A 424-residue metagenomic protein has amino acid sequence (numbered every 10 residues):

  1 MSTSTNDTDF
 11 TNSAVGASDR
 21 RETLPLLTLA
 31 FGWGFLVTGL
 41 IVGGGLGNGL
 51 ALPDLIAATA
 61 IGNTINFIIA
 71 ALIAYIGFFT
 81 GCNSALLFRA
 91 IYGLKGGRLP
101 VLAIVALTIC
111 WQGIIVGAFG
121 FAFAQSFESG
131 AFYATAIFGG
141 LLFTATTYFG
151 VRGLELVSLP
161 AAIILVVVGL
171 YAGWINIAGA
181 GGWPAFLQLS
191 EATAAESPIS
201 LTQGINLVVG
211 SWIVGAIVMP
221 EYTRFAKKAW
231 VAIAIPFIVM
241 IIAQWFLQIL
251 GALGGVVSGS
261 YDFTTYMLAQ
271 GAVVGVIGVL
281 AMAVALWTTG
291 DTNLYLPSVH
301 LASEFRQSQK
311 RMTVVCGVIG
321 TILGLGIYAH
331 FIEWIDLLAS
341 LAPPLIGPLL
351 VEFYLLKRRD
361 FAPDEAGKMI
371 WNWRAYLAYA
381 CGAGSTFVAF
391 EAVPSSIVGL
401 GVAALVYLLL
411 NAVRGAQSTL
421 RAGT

Functional and structural regions predicted by a protein language model:
M1-P53, A195-I205, R224-V231, V413-T424: Membrane-interface "cap" regions at the ends of multi-pass membrane proteins
R20, G347-T424: C-terminal membrane-solvent junction of multi-pass transporters and transport-like membrane proteins
L29-W33, V101-V105, S126-F149, I163-G173 (+4 more regions): Transmembrane alpha-helical segments of multi-pass small-molecule transport proteins
G45-G49, A118-S126, G140-A161, E221-K227 (+2 more regions): Membrane-water interface regions at transmembrane-helix termini and the short interhelical loops of multi-pass membrane
G45-Y75, R89, K95-R98, I233 (+1 more regions): Extracellular loop-to-transmembrane helix junctions
G97-E128, I163, W287-S303, P344: Hydrophobic transmembrane alpha-helices that form the core helical bundles of multi-pass secondary transporters
A134-G139, F143-A178, I233-M240, I335-G347 (+1 more regions): Membrane-interface loop-to-helix entry segments
I164-E191, G204, V209-S211, G251-G255 (+1 more regions): Hydrophobic alpha-helical segments and their helix-loop junctions in multi-pass secondary transporters
